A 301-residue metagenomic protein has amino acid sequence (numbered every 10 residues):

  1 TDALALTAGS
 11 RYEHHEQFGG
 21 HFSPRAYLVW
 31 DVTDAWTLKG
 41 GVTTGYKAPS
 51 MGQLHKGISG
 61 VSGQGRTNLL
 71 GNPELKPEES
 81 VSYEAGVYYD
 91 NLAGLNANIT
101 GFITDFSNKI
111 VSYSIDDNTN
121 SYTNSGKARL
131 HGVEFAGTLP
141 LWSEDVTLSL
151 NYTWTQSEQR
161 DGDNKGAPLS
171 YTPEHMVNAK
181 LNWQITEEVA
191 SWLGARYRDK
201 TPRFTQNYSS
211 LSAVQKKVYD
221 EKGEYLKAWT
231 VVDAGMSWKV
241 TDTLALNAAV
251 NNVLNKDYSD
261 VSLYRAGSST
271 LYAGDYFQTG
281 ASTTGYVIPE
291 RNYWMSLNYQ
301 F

Functional and structural regions predicted by a protein language model:
T1-W36, A48-P49, S59-V61, D163-N164: Signature of Gram-negative outer-membrane beta-barrel scaffolds
D2, D34-A35, V81, L92-A93 (+7 more regions): Short coil turns and loop connectors of transmembrane beta-barrels in diderm outer membranes and organellar homologs
D2, Y12, G20, W30-D31 (+10 more regions): Residue-level signature of outer-membrane beta-barrel architecture
D2-L6, N98-F106, T123-Y208, S296-Q300: Gram-negative outer-membrane beta-barrel transporters
S10-E16, V42-A48, H55-G57, G101-S107 (+4 more regions): Transmembrane beta-strands of outer-membrane beta-barrel pores
F18-P24, G52-G57, Q64-R66, K109-N118 (+3 more regions): Outer-membrane beta-barrel translocator domains and adjoining extracellular loop/strand segments of Gram-negative
T44-F106, I115-L141, L169-H175, K222-A228 (+2 more regions): Outer-membrane beta-barrel signature, preferentially recognizing the C-terminal barrel domain of Gram-negative
D199-L211, S237-F301: C-terminal beta-signal and adjacent terminal beta-strands/loops of Gram-negative outer-membrane beta-barrel proteins
